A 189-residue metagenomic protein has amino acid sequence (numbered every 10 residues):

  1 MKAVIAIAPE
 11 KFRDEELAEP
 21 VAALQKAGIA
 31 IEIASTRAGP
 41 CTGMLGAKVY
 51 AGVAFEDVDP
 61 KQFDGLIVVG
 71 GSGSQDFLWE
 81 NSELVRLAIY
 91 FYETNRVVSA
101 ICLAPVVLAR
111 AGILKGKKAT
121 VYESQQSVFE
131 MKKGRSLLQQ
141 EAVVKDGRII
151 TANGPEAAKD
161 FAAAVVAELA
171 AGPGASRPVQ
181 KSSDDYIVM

Functional and structural regions predicted by a protein language model:
M1-T94, V107-K118, Q126-Q140, V144-M189: Extended, subdomain-level signal for the structured scaffold at the beginning of enzyme domains
V98-S99, A119: A short beta-strand/loop micro-motif in the catalytic core of glycosyltransferases that engages the nucleotide-sugar
I101-L103: Short, thiol/selenol-centered motifs that function as redox-active sites or metal-ligating centers
Y122: Catalytic cores of processing enzymes, dominated by hydrolases/peptidases, characterized by acidic/His-rich
